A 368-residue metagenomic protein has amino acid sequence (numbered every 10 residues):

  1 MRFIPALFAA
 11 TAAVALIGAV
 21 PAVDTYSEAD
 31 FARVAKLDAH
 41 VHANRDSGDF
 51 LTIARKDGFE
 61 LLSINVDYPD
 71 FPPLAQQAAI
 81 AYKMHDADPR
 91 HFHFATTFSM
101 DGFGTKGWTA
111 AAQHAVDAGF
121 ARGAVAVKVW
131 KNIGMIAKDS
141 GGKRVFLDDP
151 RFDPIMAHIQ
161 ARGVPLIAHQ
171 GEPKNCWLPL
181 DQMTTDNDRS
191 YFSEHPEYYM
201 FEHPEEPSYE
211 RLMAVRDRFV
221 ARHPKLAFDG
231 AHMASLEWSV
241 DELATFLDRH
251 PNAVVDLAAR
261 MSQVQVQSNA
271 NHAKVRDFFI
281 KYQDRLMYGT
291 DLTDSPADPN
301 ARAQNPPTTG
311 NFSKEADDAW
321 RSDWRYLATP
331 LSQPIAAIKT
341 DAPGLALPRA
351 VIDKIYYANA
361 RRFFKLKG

Functional and structural regions predicted by a protein language model:
M1-P5: Positively charged n-region of N-terminal signal peptides that target proteins for export
A6-G18: Bacterial N-terminal signal peptides
A19-H91, A111: An N-terminally biased module of ancient metal coordination in phosphate/nucleic-acid-related enzymes
D24-A29, A78-M200, P204-E205, M261: Active-site gating/metal-coordination segments in enzymes
L37-V41, L61-I64, F92-T96, V127-V129 (+4 more regions): Hydrophobic faces of well-ordered beta-strands that scaffold small-molecule active sites in alpha/beta enzyme cores
H40-G48, D67-Q77, D101-A110, A137 (+4 more regions): Acidic-and-aromatic substrate-binding clefts and catalytic sites of carbohydrate-active enzymes
D88, R122, A161-R162, R222-P224 (+2 more regions): Helix C-cap/helix->beta junction micro-motif
M200, P204, S208-R218, K225-G368: H/E-rich (His + Asp/Glu) clusters that bind or coordinate divalent metals
